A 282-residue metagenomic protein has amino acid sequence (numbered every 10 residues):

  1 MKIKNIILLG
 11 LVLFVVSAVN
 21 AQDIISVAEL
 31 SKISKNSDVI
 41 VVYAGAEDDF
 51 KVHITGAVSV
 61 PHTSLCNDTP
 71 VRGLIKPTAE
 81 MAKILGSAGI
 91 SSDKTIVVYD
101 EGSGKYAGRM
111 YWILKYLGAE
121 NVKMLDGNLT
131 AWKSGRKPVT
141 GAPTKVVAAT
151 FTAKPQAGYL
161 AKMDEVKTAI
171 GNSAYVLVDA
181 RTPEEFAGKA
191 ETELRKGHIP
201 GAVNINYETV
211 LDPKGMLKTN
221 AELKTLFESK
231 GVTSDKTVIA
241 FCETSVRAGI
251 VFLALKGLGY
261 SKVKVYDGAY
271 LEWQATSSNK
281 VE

Functional and structural regions predicted by a protein language model:
M1-L8: Bacterial N-terminal signal peptides that target proteins for export
K2, S17-N20: Intrinsic disorder/low-complexity signature
L8-S17: Bacterial N-terminal signal peptides
V19-E282: Cytosolic catalytic domains that perform sulfur/thiol-centered chemistry
